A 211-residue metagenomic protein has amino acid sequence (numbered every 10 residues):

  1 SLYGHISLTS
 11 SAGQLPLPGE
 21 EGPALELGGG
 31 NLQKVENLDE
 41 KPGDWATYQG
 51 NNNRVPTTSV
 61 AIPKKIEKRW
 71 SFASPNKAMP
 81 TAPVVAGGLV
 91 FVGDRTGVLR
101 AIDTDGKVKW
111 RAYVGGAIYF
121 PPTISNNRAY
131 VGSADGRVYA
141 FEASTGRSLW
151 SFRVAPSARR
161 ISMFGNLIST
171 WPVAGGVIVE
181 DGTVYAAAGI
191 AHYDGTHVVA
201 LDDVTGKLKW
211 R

Functional and structural regions predicted by a protein language model:
S1, W45, N76-V98, G115-Y139 (+1 more regions): Repeat-blade elements of multi-bladed beta-propeller folds
S1-V84, D103, K107-V114, R147-L167 (+1 more regions): Aromatic (tryptophan-biased) beta-strands that constitute blades/sheets of beta-rich domains
E26-G30, V131-R137, F141, S151: Noncatalytic linker/hinge segments flanking ATPase motor cores
V98, A155-A158, H192, H197-V198 (+2 more regions): Sequence-structural signature of mature extracellular/luminal beta-sheet repeat domains, prominently beta-propellers
I102-D103, E142, D202: Structural recognition of the beta-propeller blade-terminating site
